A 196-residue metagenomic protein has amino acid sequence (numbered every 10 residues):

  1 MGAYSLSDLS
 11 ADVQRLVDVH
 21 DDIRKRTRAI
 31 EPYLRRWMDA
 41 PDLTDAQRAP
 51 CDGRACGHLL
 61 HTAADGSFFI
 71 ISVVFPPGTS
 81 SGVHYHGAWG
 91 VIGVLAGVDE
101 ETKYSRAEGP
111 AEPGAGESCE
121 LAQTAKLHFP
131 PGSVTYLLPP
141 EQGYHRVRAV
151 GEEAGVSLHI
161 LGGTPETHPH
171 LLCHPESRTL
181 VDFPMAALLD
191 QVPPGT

Functional and structural regions predicted by a protein language model:
M1-P41: N-terminal leader/capping segments at the start of a protein or of a new domain
C51-P77: A short glycine-rich, His/Asp/Glu-containing loop-to-beta-strand
I71-Y85, P139-Q142: Conserved short histidine dyad/triad with adjacent acidic residue
G82-H84, E101-T102, L127, L137 (+1 more regions): Short beta-strand His + acidic residue motifs that chelate non-heme Fe in jelly-roll/DSBH and cupin folds
H86-S105: Glycine- and acidic-residue-biased ligand/ion/polar-headgroup-sensing regions
V91-G93, E152-T167: A short hydrophobic beta-strand segment most commonly corresponding to one strand of the jelly-roll/cupin
R106-Y144, D182, A186: Short acidic-glycine-tyrosine-enriched beta hairpin
C173-T196: Long hydrophobic alpha-helical segments typical of transmembrane helices together with their membrane-interfacial
